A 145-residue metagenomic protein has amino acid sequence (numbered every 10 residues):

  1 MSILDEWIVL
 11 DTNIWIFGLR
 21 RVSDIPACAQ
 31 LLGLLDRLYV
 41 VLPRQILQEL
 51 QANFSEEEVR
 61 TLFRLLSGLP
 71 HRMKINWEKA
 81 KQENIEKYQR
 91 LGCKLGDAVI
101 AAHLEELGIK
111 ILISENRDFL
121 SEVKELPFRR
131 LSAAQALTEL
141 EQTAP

Functional and structural regions predicted by a protein language model:
M1-D5, L107-I113, R117-P145: Acidic, PIN/NYN-like endoribonuclease modules and their adjacent C-terminal/linker elements
M1-L42, N53-R60: Short, well-structured N-terminal submotif of metal-dependent ribonuclease cores
I3, R72-R117, S121-E122: Active-site neighborhoods of divalent-metal-dependent phosphate/nucleic-acid chemistry enzymes
L10, R44, S114-N116: Short His-Asn-centered micro-motif
E57-K79: Helix-adjacent hinge/juxtasegments
E57-T61, L91, R130-L131: Short, hinge-like loop/turn segments at secondary-structure boundaries
